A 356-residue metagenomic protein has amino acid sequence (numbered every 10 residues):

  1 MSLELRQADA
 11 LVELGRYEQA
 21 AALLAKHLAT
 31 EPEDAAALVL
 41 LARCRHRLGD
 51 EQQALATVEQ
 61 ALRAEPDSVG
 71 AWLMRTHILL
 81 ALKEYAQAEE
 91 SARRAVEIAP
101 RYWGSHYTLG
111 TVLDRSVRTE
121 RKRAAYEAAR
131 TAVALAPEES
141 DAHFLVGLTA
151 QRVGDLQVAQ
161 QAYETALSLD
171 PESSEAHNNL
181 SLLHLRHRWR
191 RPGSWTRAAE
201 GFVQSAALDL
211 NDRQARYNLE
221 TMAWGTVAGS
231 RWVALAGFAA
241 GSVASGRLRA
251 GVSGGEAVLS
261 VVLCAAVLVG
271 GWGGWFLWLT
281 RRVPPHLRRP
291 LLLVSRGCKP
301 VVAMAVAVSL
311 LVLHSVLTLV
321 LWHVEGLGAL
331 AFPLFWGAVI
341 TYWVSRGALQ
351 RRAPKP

Functional and structural regions predicted by a protein language model:
M1, A35-A36, V69-G70, W103-G104 (+3 more regions): Helix-start (N-cap) detector for alpha-helical repeat units in TPR-like alpha-solenoids, especially tetratricopeptide
E13-A22, R47-Q60, L82-R94, S116-T131 (+3 more regions): Structural signature of tandem alpha-helical TPR/SEL1-like repeats, specifically the intra-repeat loop/turn
P32, P66, P100, P137 (+2 more regions): Short coil turns that delineate tetratricopeptide repeat
R118, W189-G193, T221-S245: Alpha-helical linker/edge segments of TPR/alpha-solenoid repeat scaffolds and analogous pre-/post-domain helices
L210-Y217, W275-C298, A348-P356: Cytoplasmic membrane-interface regions of multi-pass membrane proteins
P290-P356: Generic detector of multi-pass transmembrane helix bundles and their immediately adjacent loops in polytopic membrane
